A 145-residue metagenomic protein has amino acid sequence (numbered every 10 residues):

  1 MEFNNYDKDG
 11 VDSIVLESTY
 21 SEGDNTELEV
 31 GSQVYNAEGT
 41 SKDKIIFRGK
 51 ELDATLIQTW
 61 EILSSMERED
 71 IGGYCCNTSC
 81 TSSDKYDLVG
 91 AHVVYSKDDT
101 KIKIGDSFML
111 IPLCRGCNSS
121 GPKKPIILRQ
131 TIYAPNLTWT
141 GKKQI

Functional and structural regions predicted by a protein language model:
M1-L63, G116: Replace "small metal-dependent catalytic modules" with "small catalytic or cofactor-binding modules
L28, S32, A91, K124-P125: Residue-level marker of intrinsically disordered, low-complexity segments enriched for small/polar residues
G49-E67, V93-I104: Short, intrinsically disordered, charge-biased short linear motifs at domain edges
Q58-V89: Short cysteine-rich loop/turn motifs with clustered Cys
C80-F108: Histidine-centered nuclease catalytic patch
T81, N118-S120: Residues that cap or initiate secondary-structure elements
T100-F108, S120-I145: Polybasic, low-complexity binding patches
L110-C117: Zinc-coordinating Cys/His ligand positions in small cysteine/histidine-rich zinc-finger domains
